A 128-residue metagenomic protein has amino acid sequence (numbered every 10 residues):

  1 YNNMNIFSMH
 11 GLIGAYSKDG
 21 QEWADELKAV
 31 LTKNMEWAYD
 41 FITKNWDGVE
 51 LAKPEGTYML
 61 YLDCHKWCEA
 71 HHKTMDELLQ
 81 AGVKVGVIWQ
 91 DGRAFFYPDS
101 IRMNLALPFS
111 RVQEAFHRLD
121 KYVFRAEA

Functional and structural regions predicted by a protein language model:
Y1-A128: PLP-dependent class I/II
